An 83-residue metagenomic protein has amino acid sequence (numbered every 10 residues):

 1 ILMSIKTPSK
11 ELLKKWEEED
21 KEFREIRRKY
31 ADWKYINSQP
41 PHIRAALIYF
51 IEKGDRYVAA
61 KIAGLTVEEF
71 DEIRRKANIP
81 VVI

Functional and structural regions predicted by a protein language model:
I1-K21: General nucleic-acid-binding
F23-A45: Short, Lys/Arg-enriched anionic-surface-contact patches
W33-K34, G64-E72: Short, basic interhelical loop/turn and adjoining N-cap of the next helix at nucleic-acid- or acidic-partner-contacting
I48-Y49: Short alpha-helical segment immediately N-terminal to, or the first helix within, an HTH/HTH-like DNA-binding domain
E52: Flexible coil/turn residues that form the inter-helical turn or adjacent wing/linker of helix-turn-helix
R56: Helix-turn-helix DNA-binding elements, focusing on the entry/boundary residues of the two helices that contact DNA
A60: The alpha-helix within a helix-turn-helix
F70-I83: Short, solvent-exposed alpha-helical "recognition" segments
